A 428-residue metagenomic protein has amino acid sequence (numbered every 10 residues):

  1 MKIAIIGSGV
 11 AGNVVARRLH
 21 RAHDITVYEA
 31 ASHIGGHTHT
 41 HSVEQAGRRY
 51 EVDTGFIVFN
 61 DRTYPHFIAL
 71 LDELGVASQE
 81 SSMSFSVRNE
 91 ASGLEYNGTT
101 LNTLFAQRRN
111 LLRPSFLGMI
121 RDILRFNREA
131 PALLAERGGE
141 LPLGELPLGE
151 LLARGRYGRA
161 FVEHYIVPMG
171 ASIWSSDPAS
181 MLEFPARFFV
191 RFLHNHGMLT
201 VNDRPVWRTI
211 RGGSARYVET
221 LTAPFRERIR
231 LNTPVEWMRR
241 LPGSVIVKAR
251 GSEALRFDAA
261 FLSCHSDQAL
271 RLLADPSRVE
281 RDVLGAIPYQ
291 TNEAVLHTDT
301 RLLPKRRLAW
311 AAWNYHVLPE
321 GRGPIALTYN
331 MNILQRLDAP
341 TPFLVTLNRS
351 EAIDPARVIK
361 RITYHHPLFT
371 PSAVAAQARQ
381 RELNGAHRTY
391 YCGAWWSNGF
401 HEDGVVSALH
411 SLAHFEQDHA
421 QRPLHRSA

Functional and structural regions predicted by a protein language model:
K2-V27: N-terminal Rossmann-like FAD-binding beta1-loop-alpha1 element of flavoenzymes
A11, H33, D267: Conserved Rossmann-like nucleotide-cofactor binding loop
H20-E44: Glycine-rich FAD pyrophosphate-binding loop
H41-F67: N-terminal glycine-rich dinucleotide-binding loop that anchors FAD/FMN and/or NAD(P) in oxidoreductases
S42, T99-T100, G323-A428: Conserved flavin/dinucleotide-binding core of flavoenzymes
D61-A186, V190: Mobile amphipathic helical/loop "lid" adjacent to a hydrophobic cofactor/ligand pocket
R191-A249: Helical element adjacent to the flavin cofactor pocket in flavoenzyme catalytic cores
T233-P367: Mid-domain catalytic core of redox enzymes that form a hydrophobic substrate pocket/lid adjacent to a catalytic redox
